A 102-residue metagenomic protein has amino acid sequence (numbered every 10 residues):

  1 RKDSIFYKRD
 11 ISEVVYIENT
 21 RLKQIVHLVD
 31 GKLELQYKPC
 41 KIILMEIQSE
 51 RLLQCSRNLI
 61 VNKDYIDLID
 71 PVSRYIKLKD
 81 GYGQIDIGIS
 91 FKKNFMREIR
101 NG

Functional and structural regions predicted by a protein language model:
R1-G102: Basic, polyanion-interacting recognition surfaces, primarily in bacterial LytTR/OmpR-type DNA-binding effector domains
